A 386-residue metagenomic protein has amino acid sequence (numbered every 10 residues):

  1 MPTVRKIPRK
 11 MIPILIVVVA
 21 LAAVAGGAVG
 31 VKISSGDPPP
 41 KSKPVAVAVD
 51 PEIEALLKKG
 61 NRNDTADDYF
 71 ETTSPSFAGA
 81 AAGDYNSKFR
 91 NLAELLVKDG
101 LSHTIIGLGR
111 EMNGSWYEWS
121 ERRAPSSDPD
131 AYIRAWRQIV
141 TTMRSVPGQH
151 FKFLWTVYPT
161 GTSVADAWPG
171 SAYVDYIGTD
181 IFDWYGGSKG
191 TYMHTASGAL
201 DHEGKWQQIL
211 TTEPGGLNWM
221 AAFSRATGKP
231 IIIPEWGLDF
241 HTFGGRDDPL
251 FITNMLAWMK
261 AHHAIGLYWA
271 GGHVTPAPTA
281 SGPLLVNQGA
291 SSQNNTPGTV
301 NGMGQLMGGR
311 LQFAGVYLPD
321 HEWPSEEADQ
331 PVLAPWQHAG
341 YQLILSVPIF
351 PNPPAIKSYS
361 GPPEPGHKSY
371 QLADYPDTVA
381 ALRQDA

Functional and structural regions predicted by a protein language model:
M1-V18: N-terminal export and membrane-targeting signals
V24-V47: C-terminal region of N-terminal signal peptides and the immediate post-cleavage residues of exported proteins
S42-D64, A270-V274, P278-E326: Boundary/entry segment of secreted carbohydrate-active catalytic domains
P51, N61, H103-G107, K229-N295 (+3 more regions): Substrate-binding cleft of secreted/luminal carbohydrate-active enzymes
N63-K152, W323-A386: Substrate-binding cleft of extracellular glycoside hydrolase catalytic domains
D67-P75, G114-E118, Y185, M220-I252 (+2 more regions): Active-site clefts of carbohydrate-active enzymes
G109, W136-V164, G228-H241, G266-G272: Aromatic-lined carbohydrate-recognition surfaces of secreted/lumenal glycan-active proteins
A172, T179-T242, E326-P348: Glycoside hydrolase catalytic-domain groove-lining segments
